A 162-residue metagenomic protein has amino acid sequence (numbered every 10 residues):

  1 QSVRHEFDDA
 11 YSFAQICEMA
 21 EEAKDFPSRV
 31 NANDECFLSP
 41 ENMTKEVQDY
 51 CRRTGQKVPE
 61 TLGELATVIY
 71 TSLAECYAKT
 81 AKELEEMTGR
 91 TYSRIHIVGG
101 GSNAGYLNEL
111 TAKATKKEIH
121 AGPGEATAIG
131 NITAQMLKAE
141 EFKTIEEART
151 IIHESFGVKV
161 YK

Functional and structural regions predicted by a protein language model:
Q1-R94, N103-T127, T133-Y161: Active-site core segments that coordinate phosphate-bearing ligands/cofactors across diverse enzyme families
G100: Glycine-rich Rossmann-fold phosphate-binding loop(s) that bind the pyrophosphate of adenine dinucleotide cofactors
